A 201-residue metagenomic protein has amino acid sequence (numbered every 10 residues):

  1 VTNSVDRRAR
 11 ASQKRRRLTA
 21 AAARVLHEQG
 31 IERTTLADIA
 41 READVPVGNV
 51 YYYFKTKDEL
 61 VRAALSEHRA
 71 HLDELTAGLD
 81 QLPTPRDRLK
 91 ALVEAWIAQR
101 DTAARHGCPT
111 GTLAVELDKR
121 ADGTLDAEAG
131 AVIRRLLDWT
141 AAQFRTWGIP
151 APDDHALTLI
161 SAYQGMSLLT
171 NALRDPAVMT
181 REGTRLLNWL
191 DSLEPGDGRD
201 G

Functional and structural regions predicted by a protein language model:
V1-Q13, G196-G201: N-terminal intrinsically disordered/low-complexity leader segments
R7, K14-R17, A21, H155: N-terminal positioning helix adjacent to the helix-turn-helix/winged-helix DNA-binding module
R17, A21-E59, A63: Helix-turn-helix
A63, E74-H106, A156-L159: Hydrophobic alpha-helical connector segments
S66-L72: Short, basic, alpha-helical segments at the C-terminal edge of helix-turn-helix-like DNA-binding modules
G78-L79, A95-R100, P109-R120, T146: Helix-loop "lid/cap" segments that line or gate small-molecule binding pockets
T110-V115, A151-A172, R185-W189: Hydrophobic alpha-helical segments that form the core of small-molecule binding pockets and/or dimer interfaces
R120-D122, G130-A156, L190-D200: Hydrophobic alpha-helical bundle segments that form small-molecule/ligand-binding pockets
